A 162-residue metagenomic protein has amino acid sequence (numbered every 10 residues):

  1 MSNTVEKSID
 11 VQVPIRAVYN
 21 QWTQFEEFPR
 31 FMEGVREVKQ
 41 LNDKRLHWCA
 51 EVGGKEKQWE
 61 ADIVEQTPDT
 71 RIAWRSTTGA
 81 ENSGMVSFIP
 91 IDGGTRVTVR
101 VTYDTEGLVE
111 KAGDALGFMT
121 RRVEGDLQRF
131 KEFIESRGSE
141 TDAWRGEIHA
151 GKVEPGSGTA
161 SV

Functional and structural regions predicted by a protein language model:
M1-R45, R129-G138, H149-V162: Hydrophobic ligand-binding cavity/cleft-lining segments
T4-S8, R45, Q58, R71 (+2 more regions): Intrinsic-disorder/low-complexity, polar/charged segments enriched in Ser/Thr/Lys/Arg/Asp/Glu/Gln
W22, W48-C49, W59, W74: Tryptophan-centric aromatic hotspots in well-structured domains and transmembrane helices
V38, G54-K55, A80: Short glycine/serine/proline-enriched coil/turn segments at secondary-structure junctions
Q40-H47, Q66-W74: Short, hydrophobic/aromatic-rich segments at coil-to-beta transitions
G53-E60, T105-V109: Short, cysteine-centered beta-strand-loop-beta hairpins and adjacent loop/turn segments enriched in charged/polar
V64-E65, R75-E132, S136, T141-R145 (+2 more regions): Beta-strand/loop substructures that line and gate deep hydrophobic ligand-binding cavities in soluble
